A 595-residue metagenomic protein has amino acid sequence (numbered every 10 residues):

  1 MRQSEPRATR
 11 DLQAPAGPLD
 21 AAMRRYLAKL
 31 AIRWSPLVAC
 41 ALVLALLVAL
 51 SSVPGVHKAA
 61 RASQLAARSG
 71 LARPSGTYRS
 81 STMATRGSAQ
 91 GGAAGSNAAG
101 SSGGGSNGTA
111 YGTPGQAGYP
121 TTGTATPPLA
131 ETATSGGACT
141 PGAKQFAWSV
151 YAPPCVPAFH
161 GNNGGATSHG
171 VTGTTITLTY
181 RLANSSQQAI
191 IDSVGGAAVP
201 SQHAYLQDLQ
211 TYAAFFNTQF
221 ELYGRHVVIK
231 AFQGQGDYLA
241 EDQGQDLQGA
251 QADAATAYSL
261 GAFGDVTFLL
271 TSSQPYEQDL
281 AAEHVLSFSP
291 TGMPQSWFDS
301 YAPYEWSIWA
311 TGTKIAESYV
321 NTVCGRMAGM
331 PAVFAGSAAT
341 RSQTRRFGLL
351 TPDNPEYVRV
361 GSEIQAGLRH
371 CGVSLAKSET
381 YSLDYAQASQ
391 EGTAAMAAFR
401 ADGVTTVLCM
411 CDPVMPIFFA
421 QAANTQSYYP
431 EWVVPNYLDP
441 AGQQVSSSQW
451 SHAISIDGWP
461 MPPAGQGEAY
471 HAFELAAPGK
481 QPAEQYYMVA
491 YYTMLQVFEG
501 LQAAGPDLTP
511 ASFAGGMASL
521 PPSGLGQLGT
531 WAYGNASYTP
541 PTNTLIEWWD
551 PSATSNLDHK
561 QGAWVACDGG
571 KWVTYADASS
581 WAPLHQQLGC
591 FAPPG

Functional and structural regions predicted by a protein language model:
P15-A45: N-terminal export and membrane-targeting signals
A45-R73: C-terminal region of N-terminal signal peptides and the immediate post-cleavage residues of exported proteins
G137, S259-S378, E431-I456, M461: Extracytoplasmic ligand/sensor domains, especially the bilobed periplasmic-binding protein
T140-Q145, V150-G165, P521-G595: Solvent-exposed, acidic/polar segments of extracytosolic/periplasmic ligand-binding ectodomains
S185-I191, V199-K230, H370-V373: Signal peptide-proximal N-terminal region of secreted/periplasmic/extracellular or secretory-lumen proteins
A204, Q219-Y301, Y381-S389, I417: Beta-alpha junction/loop-to-helix N-cap segments that form part of ligand/metal-binding clefts
W309, A422-Y492, Q587-F591: Extracellular/periplasmic periplasmic-binding protein-like sensory domains
D412-F418, P460-P521: Extracellular/periplasmic ligand-binding modules, especially the Venus flytrap/periplasmic-binding
